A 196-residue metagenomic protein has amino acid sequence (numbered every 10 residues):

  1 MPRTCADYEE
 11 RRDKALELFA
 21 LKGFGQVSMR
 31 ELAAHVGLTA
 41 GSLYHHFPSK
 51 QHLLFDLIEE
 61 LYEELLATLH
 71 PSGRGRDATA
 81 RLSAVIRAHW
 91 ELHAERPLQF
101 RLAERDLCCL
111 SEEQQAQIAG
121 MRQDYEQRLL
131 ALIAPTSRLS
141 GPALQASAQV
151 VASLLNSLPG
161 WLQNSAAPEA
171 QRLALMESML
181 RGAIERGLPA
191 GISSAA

Functional and structural regions predicted by a protein language model:
M1-A6, E17, L188-A196: N-terminal intrinsically disordered/low-complexity leader segments
A6, E10, K14, L18-H52 (+1 more regions): Helix-turn-helix
Y8-E9, M29, Q51, F55 (+8 more regions): Short, structured helix-loop boundary elements
A40-S42, L61, L65, G73-G75 (+5 more regions): Anionic, Ser/Thr-rich low-complexity intrinsically disordered regions
D56, H70-L98, S147-V151: Hydrophobic alpha-helical connector segments
E63-L66, L92, E112-R138, Q145-Q149 (+2 more regions): Amphipathic alpha-helical packing segments from all-alpha helical-bundle domains
L92-E95, L102, A131, G141-P142 (+2 more regions): Amphipathic C-terminal alpha-helical segment
